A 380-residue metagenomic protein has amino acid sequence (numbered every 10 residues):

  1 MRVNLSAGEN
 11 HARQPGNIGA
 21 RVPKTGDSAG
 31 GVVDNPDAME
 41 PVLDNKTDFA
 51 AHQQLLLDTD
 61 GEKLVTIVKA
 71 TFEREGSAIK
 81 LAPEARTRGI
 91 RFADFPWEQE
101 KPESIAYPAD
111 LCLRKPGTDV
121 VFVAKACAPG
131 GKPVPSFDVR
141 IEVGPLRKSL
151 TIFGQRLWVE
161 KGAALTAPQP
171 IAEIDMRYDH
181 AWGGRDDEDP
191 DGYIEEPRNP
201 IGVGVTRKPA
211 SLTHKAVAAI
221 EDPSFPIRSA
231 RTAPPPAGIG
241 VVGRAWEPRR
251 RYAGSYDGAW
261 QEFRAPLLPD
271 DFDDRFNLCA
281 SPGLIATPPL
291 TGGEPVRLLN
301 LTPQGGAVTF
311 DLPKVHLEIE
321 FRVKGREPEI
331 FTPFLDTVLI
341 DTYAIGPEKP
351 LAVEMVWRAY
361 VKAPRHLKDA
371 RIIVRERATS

Functional and structural regions predicted by a protein language model:
R2-S380: Extended intrinsically disordered or low-complexity segments
